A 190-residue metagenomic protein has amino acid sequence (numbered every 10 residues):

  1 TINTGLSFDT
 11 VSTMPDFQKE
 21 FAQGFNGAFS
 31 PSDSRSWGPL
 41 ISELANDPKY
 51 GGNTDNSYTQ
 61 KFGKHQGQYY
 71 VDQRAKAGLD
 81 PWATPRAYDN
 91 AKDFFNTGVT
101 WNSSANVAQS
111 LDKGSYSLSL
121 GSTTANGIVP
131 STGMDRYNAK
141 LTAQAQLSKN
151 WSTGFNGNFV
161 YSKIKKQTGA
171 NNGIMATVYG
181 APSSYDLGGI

Functional and structural regions predicted by a protein language model:
T1-T4, A105: N-terminal periplasmic accessory domains that precede and gate Gram-negative outer-membrane beta-barrel machines
N3-R86, T97, G127-T132, N138-I190: Surface-exposed loop/interface segments of Gram-negative outer-membrane beta-barrel transport/assembly proteins
D93-G98, A105-L111: Outer-membrane beta-barrel initiation region
N106-A108, S119, T142: Outer-membrane beta-barrel architecture
Q109-L111, S122, A145, G157: Residue-level signature of outer-membrane beta-barrel architecture
D112-K113, K149: Short coil turns and loop connectors of transmembrane beta-barrels in diderm outer membranes and organellar homologs
S115-S119, S152-G154: Residue-level detector of the transmembrane beta-barrel scaffold of outer-membrane proteins
L120-N126: Transmembrane beta-strand segments that form the barrel wall of outer-membrane beta-barrel proteins
